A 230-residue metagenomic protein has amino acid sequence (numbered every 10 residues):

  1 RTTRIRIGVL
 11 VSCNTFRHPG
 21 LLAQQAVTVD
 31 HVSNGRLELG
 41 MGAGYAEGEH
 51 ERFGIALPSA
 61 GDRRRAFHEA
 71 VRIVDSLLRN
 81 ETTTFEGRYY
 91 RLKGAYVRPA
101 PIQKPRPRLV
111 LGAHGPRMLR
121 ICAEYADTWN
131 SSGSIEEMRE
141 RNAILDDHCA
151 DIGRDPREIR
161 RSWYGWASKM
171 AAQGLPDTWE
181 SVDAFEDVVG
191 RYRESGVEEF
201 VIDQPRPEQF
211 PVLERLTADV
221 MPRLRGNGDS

Functional and structural regions predicted by a protein language model:
R1-S230: Active-site-adjacent structural elements that line small-molecule/cofactor binding pockets in enzymes
